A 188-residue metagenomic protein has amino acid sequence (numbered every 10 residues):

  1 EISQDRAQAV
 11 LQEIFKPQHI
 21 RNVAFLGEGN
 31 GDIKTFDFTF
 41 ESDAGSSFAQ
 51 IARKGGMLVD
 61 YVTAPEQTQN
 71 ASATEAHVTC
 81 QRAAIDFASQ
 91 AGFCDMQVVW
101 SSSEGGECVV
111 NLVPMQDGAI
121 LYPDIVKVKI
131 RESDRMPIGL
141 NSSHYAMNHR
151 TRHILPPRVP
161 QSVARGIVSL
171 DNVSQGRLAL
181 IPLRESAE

Functional and structural regions predicted by a protein language model:
E1-E188: Long, terminal "pre-/pro-" and other extracytoplasmic accessory regions that lie outside the mature folded/catalytic
